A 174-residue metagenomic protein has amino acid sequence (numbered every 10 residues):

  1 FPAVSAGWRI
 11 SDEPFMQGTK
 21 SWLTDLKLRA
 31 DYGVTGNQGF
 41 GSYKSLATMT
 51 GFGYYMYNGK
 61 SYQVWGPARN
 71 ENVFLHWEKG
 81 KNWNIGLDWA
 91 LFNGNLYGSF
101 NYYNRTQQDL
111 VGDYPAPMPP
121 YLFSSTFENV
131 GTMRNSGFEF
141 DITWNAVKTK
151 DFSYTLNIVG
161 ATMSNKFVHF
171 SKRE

Functional and structural regions predicted by a protein language model:
F1-E174: Extracellular/periplasmic, surface-exposed regions of secreted and cell-surface proteins
